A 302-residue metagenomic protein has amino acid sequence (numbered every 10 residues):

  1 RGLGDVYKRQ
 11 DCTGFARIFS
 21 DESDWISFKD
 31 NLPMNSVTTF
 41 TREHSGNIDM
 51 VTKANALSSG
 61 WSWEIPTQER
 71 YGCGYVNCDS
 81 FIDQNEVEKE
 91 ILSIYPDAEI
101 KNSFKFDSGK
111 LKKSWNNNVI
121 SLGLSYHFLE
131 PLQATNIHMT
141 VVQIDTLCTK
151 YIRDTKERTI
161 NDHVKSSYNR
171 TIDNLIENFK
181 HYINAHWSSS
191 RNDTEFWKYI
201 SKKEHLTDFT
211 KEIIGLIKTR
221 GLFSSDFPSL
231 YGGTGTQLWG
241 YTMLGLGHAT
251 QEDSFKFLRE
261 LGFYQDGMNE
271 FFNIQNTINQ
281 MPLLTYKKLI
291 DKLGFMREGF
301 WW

Functional and structural regions predicted by a protein language model:
G2-Y7: Short, small-residue-biased leader/transition segments that mark boundaries at the very start of proteins
K8-D11, S121: Redox-cofactor binding/interface segments in oxidoreductases and associated redox assembly factors
D11-W25: Flavin (primarily FAD) binding-site architecture
S23-I48: Central beta-strand plus flanking loop segment that forms part of the substrate or channel wall within the catalytic
S23-W25, G46, V51-A56, I65 (+4 more regions): Flavin (FAD/FMN)-binding glycine-rich loop and adjacent Rossmann-like elements that form
L57-D107, H127-H138: Conserved FAD/dinucleotide-binding core of flavoprotein oxidoreductases
I100-K105, L111-N169: A conserved active-site cap/scaffold subdomain adjacent to cofactor or substrate pockets
K150-W302: Long, low-complexity C-terminal extensions of enzymes
